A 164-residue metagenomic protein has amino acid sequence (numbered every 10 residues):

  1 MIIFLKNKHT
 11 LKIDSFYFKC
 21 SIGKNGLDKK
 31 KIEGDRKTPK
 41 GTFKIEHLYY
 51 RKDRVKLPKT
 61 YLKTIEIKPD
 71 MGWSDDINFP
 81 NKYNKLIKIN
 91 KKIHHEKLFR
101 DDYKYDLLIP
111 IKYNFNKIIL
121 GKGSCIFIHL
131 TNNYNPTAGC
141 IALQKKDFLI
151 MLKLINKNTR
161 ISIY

Functional and structural regions predicted by a protein language model:
M1-A138, K145-Y164: Cell wall/extracellular polymer interaction/catalysis modules
